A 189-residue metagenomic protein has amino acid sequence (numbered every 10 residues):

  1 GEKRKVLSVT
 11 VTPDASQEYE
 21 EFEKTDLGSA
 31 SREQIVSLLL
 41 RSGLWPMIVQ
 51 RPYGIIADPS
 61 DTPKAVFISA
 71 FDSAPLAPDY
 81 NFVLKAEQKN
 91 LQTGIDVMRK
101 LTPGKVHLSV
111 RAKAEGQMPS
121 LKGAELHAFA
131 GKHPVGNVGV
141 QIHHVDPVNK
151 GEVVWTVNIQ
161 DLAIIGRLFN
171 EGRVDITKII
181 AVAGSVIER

Functional and structural regions predicted by a protein language model:
E2-R189: Buried, small/hydrophobic-residue-enriched core segments of structured protein domains
